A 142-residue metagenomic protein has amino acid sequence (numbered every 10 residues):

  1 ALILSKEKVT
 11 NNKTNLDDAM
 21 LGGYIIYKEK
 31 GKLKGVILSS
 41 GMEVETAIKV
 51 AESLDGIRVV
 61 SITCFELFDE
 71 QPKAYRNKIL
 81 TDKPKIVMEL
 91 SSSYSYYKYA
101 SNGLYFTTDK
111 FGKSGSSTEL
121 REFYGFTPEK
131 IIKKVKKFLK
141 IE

Functional and structural regions predicted by a protein language model:
A1-E142: Thiamine diphosphate
